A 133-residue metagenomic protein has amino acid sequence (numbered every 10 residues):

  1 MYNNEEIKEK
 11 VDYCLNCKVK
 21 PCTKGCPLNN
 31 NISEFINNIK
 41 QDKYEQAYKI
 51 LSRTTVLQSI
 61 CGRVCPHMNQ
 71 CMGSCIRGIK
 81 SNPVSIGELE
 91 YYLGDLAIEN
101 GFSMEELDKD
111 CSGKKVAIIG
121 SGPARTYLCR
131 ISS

Functional and structural regions predicted by a protein language model:
M1-K115: Ferredoxin-type iron-sulfur electron-transfer modules and their immediate structural context
K114-S133: N-terminal Rossmann-like FAD-binding beta1-loop-alpha1 element of flavoenzymes
